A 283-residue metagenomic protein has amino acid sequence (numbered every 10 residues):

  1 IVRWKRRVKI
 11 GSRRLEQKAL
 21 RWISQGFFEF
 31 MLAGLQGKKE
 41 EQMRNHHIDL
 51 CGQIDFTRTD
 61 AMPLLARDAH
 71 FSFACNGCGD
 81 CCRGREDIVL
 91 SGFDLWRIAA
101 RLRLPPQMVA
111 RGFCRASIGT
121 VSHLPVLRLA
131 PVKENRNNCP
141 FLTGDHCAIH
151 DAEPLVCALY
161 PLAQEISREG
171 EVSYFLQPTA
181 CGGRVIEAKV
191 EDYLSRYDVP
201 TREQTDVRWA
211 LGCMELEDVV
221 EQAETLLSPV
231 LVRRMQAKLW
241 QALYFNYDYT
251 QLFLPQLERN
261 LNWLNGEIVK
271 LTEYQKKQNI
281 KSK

Functional and structural regions predicted by a protein language model:
I1-Q17: Extreme N-terminal basic, low-complexity initiation segments that serve as generic localization/processing leaders
I1-V2, Q25, K39, S167: Local alpha-helix boundary/kink/capping signal
G11, G26, G34-G37: Residue-identity detector for glycine
A19-L20, Q25-F28, L32: N-terminal amphipathic/hydrophobic targeting modules at extreme N-termini, encompassing cleavable Sec/SRP-type signal
G37-D80, D87-W96, A100-Q107, R111-K283: Short loop/turn segments that flank or connect secondary-structure elements
